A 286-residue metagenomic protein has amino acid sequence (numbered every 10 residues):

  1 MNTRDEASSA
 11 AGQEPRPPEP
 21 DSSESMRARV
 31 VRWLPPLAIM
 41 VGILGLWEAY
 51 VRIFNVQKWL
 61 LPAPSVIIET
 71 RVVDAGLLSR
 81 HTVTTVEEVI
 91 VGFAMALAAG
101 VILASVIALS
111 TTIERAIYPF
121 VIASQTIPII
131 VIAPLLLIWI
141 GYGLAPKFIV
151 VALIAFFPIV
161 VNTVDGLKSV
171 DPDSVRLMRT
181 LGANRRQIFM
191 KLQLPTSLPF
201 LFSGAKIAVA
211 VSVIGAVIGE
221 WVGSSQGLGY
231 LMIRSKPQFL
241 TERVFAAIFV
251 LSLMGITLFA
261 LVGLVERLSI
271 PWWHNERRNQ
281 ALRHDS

Functional and structural regions predicted by a protein language model:
R16-M26, R52-L97: Periplasmic/extracellular loop-to-transmembrane helix junction in inner-membrane transport proteins
P20-V51: N-terminal signal-anchor/first transmembrane alpha helix
A49-R52, S105, T112-P119, N162 (+4 more regions): Membrane-spanning helices that line or support transport/gating and their immediate boundary helices in channels
G92-V121, I138: Transmembrane-helix boundary motif in ABC transporter permease subunits
T111, K168, P199, A246-S286: C-terminal transmembrane helix and the adjacent membrane-cytosol boundary/short C-terminal tail of inner/organellar
I122-P158, D165-G166: Generic hydrophobic transmembrane alpha-helix motif, especially the helices
I149-L153, R185-G219, L251: Transmembrane alpha-helices
L167-D173, L177-S197, Q226, P237: Short helix-to-coil transition segments within interhelical loops that connect adjacent transmembrane helices
